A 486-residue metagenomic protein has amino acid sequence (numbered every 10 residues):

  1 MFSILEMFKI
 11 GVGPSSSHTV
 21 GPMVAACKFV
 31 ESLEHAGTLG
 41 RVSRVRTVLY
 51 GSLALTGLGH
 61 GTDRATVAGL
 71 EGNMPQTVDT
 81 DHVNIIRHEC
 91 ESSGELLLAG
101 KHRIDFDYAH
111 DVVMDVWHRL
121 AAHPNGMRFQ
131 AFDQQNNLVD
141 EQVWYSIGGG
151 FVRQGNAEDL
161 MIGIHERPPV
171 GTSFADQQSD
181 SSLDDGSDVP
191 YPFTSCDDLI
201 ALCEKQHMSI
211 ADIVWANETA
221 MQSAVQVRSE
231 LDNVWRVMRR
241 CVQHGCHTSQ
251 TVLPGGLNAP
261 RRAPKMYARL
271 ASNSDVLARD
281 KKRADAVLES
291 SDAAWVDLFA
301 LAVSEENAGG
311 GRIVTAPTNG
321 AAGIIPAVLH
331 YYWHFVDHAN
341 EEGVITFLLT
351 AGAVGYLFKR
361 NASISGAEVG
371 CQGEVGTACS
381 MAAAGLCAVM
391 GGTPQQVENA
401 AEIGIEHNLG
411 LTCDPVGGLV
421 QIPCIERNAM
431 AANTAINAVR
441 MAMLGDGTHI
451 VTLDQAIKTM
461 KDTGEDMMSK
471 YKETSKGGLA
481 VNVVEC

Functional and structural regions predicted by a protein language model:
M1-V12, K28-F29, R44: N-terminal signal-anchor module of multipass membrane proteins
F8-A26, G309-V328, C371-C379: Conserved phosphate/anionic-ligand binding catalytic regions in large, soluble enzymes, centered on
S17-E34, P326-H338, A383-G391: Alpha-helical support elements that line or immediately flank enzyme active sites and cofactor-binding pockets
R44-G57, E89-L97, L349-N361, E402-P415 (+1 more regions): Short, mixed-charge aromatic SLiMs
L49, C379, A384-C486: Functionally critical mobile loop/hinge segments
P75-R283: C-terminal regulatory domains involved in ligand/effector binding and gene-expression control
M221-G370, G478-C486: Accessory "access/gating" subregions that flank catalytic or transport cores
A339-F347, V354-M381, L386-I403, C413: Active-site-proximal binding-pocket segments
